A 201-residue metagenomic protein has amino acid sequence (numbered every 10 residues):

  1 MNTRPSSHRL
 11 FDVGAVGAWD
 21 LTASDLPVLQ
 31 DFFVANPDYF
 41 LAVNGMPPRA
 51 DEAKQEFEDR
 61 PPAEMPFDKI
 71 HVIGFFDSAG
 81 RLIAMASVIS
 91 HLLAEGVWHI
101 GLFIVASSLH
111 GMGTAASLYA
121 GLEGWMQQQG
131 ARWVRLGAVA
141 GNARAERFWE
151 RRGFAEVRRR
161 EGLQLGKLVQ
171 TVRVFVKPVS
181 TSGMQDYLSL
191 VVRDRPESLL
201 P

Functional and structural regions predicted by a protein language model:
R4-H110, Y119-G121, W125, P178 (+1 more regions): Acetyl-CoA-dependent GNAT
I70, Q170-V174: Short hydrophobic/aromatic beta-strand or adjacent loop that forms the aromatic wall/cage of a ligand/substrate-binding
R81, A106-A120, Q129, A140-R147 (+1 more regions): Conserved glycine-rich acetyl-CoA-binding loop
I89, R160-Q164: Short, solvent-exposed loop/turn elements at beta->coil junctions and helix N-caps that rim active or binding pockets
M126-G137: Conserved GNAT acetyl-CoA-binding A-motif
L136-E146, L163-L168: Conserved beta-strand-loop-alpha-helix junction that forms the acyl-donor binding cleft
E150-R159: Conserved acetyl-CoA-binding loop of GNAT-fold acetyltransferases
